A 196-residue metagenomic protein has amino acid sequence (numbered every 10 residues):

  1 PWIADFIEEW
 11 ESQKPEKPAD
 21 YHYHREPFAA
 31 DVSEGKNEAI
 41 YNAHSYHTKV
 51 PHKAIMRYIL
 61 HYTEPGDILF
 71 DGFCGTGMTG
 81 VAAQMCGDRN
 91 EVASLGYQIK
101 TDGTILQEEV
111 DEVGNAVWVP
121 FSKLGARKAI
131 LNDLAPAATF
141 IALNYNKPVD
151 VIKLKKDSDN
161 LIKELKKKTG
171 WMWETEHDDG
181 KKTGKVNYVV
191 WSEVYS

Functional and structural regions predicted by a protein language model:
P1-D67, K100-D111: Class I S-adenosyl-L-methionine
K36, D178-K182: Short linear interaction motifs
Y41, K128, T183-G184: Residues at structural and domain junctions
A54-G170, E193: Conserved S-adenosyl-L-methionine
K167-T175, D179: Basic, amphipathic N-terminal segments
G184-Y195: Short, flexible, mixed-charge glycine/proline-rich loop motifs that serve as phosphate/nucleic-acid-contacting
